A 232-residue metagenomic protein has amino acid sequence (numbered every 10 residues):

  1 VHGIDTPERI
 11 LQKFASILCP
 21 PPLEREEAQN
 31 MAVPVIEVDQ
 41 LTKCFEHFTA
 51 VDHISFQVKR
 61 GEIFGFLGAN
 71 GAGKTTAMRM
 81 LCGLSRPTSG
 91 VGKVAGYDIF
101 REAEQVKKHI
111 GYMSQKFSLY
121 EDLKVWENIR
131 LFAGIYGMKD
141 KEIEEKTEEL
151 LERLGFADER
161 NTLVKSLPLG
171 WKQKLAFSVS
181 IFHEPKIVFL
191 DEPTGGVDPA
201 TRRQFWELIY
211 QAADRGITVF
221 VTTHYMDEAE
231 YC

Functional and structural regions predicted by a protein language model:
G90-R101, Q105-V106: Conserved ABC transporter NBD signature motif
R130, G134, K141-E159: Conserved ABC ATPase "signature" region
F177, I181: Hydrophobic anchor residue at the start of the ABC signature
F182-K186: A short, proline-enriched helix->beta-strand linker immediately N-terminal to the Walker B motif in ABC-type P-loop
V188-D191: Catalytic Walker B motif of ABC-type/P-loop ATPase nucleotide-binding domains
R202-R215: Helical segment within the ABC ATPase nucleotide-binding domain
